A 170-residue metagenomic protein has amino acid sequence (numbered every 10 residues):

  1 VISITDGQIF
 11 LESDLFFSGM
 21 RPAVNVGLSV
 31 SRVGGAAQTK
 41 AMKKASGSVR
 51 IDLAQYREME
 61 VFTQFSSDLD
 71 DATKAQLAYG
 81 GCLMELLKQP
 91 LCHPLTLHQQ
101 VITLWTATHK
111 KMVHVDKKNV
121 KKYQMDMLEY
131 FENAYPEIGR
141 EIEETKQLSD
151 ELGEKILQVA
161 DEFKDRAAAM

Functional and structural regions predicted by a protein language model:
V1-M170: Conserved catalytic/coupling modules of large nucleotide/cofactor-utilizing molecular machines
